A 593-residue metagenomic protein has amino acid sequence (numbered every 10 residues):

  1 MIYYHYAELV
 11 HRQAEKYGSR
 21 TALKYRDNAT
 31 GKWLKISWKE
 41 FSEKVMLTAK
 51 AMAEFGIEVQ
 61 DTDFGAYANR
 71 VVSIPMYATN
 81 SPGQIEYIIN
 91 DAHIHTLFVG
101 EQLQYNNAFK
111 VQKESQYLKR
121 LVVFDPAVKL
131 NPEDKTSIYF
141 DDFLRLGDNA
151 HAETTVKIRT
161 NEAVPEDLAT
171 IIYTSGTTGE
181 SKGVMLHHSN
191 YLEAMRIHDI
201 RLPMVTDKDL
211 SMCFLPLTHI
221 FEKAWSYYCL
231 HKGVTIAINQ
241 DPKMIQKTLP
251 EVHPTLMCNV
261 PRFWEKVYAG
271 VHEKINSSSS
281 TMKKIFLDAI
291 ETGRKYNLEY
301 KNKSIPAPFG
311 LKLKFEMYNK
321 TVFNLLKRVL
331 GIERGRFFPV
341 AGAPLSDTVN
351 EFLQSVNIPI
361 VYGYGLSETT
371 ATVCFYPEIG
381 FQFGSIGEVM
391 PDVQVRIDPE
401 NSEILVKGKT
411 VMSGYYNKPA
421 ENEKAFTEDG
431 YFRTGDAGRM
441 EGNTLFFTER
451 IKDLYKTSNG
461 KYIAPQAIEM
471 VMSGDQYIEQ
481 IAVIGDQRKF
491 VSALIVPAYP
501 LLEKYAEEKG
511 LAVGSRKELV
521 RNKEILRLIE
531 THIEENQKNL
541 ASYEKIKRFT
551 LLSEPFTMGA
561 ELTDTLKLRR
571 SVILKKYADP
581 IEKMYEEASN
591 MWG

Functional and structural regions predicted by a protein language model:
L9, A68-L146, L528, E535: Structural core segment of the AMP-binding/adenylate-forming
G18-T21, V123, D148-Y173, E180 (+1 more regions): Conserved pre-ATP/AMP-binding loop-to-beta segment of ANL
L23-D63, S81-E86, Y139-R145, L186-S189: Conserved AMP-binding/adenylate-forming core of the ANL superfamily
D27-T30, L103-P165, V271-L325: ANL superfamily adenylate-forming
K35-K39, A169-M195: Conserved AMP-binding A3 loop
V128, K135, N149-T155, G414-Y416 (+4 more regions): AMP-binding adenylation
T174, V389-D392, R396-D398, S402-T457 (+1 more regions): Conserved ATP-binding/catalytic segment of the ANL
L192-L210, L217-F323, R334: Conserved AMP-binding/adenylation subdomain of ANL enzymes
